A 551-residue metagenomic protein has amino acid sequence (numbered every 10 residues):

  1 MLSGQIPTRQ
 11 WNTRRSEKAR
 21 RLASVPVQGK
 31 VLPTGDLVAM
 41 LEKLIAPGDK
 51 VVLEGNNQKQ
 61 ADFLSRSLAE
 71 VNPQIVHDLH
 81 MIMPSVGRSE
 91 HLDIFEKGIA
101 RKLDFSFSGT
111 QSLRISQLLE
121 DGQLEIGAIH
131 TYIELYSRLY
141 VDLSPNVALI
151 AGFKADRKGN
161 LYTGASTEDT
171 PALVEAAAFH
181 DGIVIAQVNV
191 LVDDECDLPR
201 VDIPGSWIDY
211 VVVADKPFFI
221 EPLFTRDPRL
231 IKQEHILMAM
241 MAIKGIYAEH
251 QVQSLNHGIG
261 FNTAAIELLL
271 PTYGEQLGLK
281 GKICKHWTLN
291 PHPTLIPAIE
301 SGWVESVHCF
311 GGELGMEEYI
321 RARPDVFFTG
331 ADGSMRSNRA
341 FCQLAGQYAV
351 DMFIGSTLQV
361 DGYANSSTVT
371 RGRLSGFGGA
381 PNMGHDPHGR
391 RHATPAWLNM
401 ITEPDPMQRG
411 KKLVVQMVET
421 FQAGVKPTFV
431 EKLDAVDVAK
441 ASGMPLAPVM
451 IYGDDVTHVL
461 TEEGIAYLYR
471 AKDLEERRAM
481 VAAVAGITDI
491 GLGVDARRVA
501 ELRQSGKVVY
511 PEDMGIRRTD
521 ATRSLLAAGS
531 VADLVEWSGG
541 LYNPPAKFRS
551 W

Functional and structural regions predicted by a protein language model:
M1-W551: Conserved alpha/beta enzyme-core scaffold
